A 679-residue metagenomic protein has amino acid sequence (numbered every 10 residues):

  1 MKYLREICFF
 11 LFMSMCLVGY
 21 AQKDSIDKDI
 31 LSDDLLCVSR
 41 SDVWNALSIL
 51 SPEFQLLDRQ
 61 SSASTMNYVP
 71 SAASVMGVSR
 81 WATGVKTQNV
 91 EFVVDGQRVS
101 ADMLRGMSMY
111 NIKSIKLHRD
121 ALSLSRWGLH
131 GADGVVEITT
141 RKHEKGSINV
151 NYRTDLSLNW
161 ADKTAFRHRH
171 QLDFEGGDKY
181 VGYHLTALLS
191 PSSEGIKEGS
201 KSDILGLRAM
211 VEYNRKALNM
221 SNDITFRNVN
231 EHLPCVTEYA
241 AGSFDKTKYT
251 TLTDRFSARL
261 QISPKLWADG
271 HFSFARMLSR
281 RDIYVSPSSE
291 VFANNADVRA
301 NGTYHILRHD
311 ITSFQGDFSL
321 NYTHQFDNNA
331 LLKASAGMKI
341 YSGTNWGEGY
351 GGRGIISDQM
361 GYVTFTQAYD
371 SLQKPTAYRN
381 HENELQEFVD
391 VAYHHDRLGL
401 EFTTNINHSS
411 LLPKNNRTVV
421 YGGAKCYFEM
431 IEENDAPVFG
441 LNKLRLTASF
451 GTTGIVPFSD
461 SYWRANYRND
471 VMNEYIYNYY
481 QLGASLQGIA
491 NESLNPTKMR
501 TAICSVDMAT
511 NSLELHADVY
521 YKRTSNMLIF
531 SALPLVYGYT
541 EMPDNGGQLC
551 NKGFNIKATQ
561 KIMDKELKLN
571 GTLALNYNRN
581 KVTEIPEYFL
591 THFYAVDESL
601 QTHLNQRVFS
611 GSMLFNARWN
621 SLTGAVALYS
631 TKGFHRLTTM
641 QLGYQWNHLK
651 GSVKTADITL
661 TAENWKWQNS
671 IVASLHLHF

Functional and structural regions predicted by a protein language model:
K23-S32, V69-A121, R153, H184 (+1 more regions): Periplasmic plug
D24-D27, N45-Q97, L124-R141: Extracytoplasmic beta-strand/coil segments of soluble accessory domains associated with Gram-negative outer-membrane
A101-G131, V135-T139, T164-R169, S190-N214 (+9 more regions): Outer-membrane beta-barrel proteins
H143, V150, A240-R255, Q367-Q386 (+5 more regions): Outer-membrane beta-barrel signature, preferentially recognizing the C-terminal barrel domain of Gram-negative
L156, R167-G176, Y180-L188, S192-R255 (+9 more regions): Flexible loop and strand-edge segments within Gram-negative outer membrane beta-barrel domains
S157, A161, G343, G351 (+4 more regions): Conserved small-residue
Q171, N491, N495, H516-E566 (+2 more regions): Outer membrane beta-barrel strand-and-loop segments of large Gram-negative receptors, especially TonB-dependent
P234-G242, I283-G302, N345-P375, W463-I489 (+3 more regions): Surface-exposed loop/turn segments flanking beta-strands in extracellular/periplasmic regions
